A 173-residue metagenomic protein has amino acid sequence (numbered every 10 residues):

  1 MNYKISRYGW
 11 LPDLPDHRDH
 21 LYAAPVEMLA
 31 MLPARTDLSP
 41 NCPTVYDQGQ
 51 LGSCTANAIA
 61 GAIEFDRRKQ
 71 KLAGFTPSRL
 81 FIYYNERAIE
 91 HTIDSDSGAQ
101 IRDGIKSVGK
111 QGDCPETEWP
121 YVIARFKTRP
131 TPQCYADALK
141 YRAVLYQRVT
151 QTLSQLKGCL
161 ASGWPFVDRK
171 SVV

Functional and structural regions predicted by a protein language model:
M1-P77, D96-E116: Structured alpha-helical subdomains that flank or immediately precede key functional sites
Y3-Y8, L29-L32, G61-E64, A88-V173: Predominantly the structural core of cysteine protease catalytic domains
P40, Y84, K170: Pocket-edge structural micro-motifs
F75-E90: Acidic helix-start/capping segments at beta-turn-to-alpha-helix junctions
